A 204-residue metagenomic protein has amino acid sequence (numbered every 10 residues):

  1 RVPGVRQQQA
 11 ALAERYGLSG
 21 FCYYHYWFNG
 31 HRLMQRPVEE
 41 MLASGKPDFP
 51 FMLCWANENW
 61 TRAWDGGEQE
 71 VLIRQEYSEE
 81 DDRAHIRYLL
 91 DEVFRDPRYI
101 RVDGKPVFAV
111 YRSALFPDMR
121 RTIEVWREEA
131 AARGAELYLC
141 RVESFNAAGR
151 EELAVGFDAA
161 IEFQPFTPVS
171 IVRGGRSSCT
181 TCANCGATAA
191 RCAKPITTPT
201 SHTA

Functional and structural regions predicted by a protein language model:
R1-A204: Glycan-processing catalytic domains of CAZymes
